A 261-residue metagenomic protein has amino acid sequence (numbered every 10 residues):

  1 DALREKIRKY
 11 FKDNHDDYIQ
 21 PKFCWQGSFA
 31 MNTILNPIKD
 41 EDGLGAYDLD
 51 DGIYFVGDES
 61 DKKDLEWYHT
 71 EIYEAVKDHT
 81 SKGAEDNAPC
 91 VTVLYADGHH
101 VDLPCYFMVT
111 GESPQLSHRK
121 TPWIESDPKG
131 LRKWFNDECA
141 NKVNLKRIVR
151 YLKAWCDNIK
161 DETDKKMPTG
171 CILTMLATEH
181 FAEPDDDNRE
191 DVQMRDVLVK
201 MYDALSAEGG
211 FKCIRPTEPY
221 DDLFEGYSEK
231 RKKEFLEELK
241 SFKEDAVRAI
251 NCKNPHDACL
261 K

Functional and structural regions predicted by a protein language model:
D1-A46, F55-K63: N-terminal regions immediately upstream of nucleotidyltransferase
I7, F11-D17, M31, E66-L116: Conserved catalytic core of two-metal-ion nucleotidyltransferases
D50: Glycine- and aspartate-rich repeat motifs characteristic of hemolysin/RTX-like Ca2+-binding segments in secreted
I53-E59, I72, V76: Generic hydrophobic/packing signal
S60-E66, D186-E190: Short, conserved charged micro-motifs
D86-R215: Catalytic cores of NTP-dependent nucleotidyl/adenyl transfer enzymes across multiple folds
C213-K261: Terminal (often C-terminal) interaction modules
